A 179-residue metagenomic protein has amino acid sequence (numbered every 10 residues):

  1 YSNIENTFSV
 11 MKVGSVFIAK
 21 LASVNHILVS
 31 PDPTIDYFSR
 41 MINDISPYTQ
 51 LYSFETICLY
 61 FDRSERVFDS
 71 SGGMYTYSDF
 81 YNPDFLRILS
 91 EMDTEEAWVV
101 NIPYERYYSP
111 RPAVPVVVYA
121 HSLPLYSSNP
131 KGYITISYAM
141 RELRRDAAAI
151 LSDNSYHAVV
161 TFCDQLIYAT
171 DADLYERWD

Functional and structural regions predicted by a protein language model:
Y1-S2, N25, Y119, V159-V160 (+1 more regions): Short, intrinsically disordered, charge-balanced linker/junction segments flanking boundaries in proteins
Y1-S30: Juxtamembrane extracytoplasmic/periplasmic/luminal helical "stalk" adjacent to the first N-terminal
K20, I57-S64, H157-I167: Short hydrophobic alpha-helical segments used for membrane anchoring or interfacial signaling
L28-M41: Signal-transducing coiled-coil linker helices
F38-T49, S127-D173: Solvent-exposed, extracytoplasmic
Q50-L51, L59-Y138: Extracytoplasmic/periplasmic ligand-binding sensor regions of membrane-associated signaling proteins
V67-S78, Q165-D179: GAF sensory domains
